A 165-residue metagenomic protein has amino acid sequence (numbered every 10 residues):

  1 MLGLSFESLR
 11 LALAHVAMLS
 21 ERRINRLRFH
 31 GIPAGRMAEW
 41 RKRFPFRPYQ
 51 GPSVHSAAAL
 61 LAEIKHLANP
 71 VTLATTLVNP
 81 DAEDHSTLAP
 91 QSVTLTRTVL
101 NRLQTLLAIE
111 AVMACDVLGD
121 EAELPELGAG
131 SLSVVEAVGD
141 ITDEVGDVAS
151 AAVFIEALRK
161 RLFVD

Functional and structural regions predicted by a protein language model:
M1-D165: C-terminal auxiliary extensions adjacent to catalytic cores
